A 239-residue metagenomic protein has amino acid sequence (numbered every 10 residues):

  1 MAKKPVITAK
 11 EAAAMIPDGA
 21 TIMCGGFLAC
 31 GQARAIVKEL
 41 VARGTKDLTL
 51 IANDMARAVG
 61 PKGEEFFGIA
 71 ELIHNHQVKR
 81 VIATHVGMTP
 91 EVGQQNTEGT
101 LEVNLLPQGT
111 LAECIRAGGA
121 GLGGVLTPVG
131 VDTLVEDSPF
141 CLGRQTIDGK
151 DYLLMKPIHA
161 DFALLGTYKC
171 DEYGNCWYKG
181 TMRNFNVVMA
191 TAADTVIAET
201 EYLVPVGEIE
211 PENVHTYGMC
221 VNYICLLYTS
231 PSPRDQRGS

Functional and structural regions predicted by a protein language model:
A2-L106, T191: N-terminal active-site beta-alpha-beta segment that forms phosphate/nucleotide-binding and substrate-recognition loops
P5, A14-I16, A42-G44, L72-H76 (+7 more regions): Solvent-exposed alpha-helices and their adjacent loops that cap or buttress functional pockets in soluble metabolic
G99, N104-Y178: ATP/pyrophosphate-binding catalytic subdomain of soluble kinases
Y178-A198: Gly/Ser/Thr-rich active-site loops/lids in small-molecule metabolic enzymes that frequently grip phosphoryl groups
D194-I209: Short, solvent-exposed cationic patches
Y228-P233: Conserved small/polar residues in nucleotide/adenosyl-binding loops
